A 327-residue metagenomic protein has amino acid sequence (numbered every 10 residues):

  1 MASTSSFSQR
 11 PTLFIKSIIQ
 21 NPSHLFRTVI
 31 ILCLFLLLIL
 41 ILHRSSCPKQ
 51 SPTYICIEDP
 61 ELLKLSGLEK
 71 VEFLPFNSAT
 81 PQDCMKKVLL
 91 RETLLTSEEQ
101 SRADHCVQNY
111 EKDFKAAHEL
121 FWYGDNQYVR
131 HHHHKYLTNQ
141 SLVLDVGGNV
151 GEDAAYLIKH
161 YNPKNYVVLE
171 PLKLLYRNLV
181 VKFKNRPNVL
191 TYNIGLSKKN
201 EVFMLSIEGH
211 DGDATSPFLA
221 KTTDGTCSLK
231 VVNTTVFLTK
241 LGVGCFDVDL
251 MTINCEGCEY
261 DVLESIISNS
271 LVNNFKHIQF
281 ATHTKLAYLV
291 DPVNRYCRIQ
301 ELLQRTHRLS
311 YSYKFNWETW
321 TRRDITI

Functional and structural regions predicted by a protein language model:
A2-I327: Phosphate/nucleotide-binding beta-alpha loop and adjacent structural elements of enzyme active sites
